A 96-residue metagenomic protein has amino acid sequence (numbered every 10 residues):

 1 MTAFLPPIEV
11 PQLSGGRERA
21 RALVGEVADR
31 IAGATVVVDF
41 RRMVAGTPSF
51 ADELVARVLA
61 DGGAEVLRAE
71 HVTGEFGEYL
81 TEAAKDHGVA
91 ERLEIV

Functional and structural regions predicted by a protein language model:
M1-V44, S49, A56-V96: STAS-like cytosolic regulatory interaction modules
